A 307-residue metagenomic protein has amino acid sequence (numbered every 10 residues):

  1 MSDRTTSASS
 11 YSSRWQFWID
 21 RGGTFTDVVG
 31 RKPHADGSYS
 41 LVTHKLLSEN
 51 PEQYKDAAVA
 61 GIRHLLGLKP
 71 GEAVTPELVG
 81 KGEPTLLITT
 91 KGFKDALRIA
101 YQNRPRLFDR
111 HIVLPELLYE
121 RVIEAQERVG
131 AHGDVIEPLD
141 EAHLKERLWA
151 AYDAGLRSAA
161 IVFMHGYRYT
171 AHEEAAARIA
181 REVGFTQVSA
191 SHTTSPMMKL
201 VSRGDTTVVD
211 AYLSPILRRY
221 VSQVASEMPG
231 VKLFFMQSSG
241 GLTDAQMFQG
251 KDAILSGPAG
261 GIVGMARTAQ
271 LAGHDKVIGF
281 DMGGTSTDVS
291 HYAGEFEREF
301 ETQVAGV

Functional and structural regions predicted by a protein language model:
M1-V307: N-terminally biased helix-coil "hinge/interface" segments that flank
